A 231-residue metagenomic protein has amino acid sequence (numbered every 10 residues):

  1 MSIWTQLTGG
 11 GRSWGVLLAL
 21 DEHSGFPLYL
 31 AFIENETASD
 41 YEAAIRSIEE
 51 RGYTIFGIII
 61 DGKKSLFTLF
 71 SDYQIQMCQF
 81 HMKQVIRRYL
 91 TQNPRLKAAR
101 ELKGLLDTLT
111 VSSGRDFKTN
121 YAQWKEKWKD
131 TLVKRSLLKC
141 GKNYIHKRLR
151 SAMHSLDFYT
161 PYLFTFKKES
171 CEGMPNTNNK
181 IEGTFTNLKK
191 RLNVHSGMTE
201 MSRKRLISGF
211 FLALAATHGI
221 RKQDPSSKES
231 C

Functional and structural regions predicted by a protein language model:
M1-G57, K64, T68, F158-Y159 (+1 more regions): RNase H-like nuclease fold core
L28, R95-A99, Q223: Short, solvent-exposed secondary-structure capping/transition elements
L28, T68-L69, R88, K189 (+1 more regions): Short helix/loop capping segments that flank catalytic or ligand/cofactor-binding pockets
E36, L96, H195-G197: A short hydrophobic/aromatic micro-motif that marks alpha-helical segments and, especially, helix-coil
Y53-K64, K103-C231: Acidic/histidine-rich catalytic cores and adjacent linkers of DNA breakage/strand-transfer/modification proteins
I58-K103: Conserved beta-strand -> loop -> alpha-helix junction used to position metal-binding or nucleic-acid-contacting
